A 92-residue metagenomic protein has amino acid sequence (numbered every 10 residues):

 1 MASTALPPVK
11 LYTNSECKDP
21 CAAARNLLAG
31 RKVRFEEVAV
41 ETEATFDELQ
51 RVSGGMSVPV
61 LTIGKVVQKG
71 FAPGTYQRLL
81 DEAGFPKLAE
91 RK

Functional and structural regions predicted by a protein language model:
M1-R31: Local sequence-structure signature of Cys/Sec-based thiol-disulfide redox active-site neighborhoods
M1-T4, G84-R91: Pro/Ala/Gly-rich low-complexity, hydrophilic intrinsically disordered segments
Y12-N14, V33-F46, I63: Thiol-based oxidoreductase modules, predominantly thioredoxin-like and allied folds used for disulfide exchange
C21-E37, G55, V67: Conserved segment of the thioredoxin-like fold in thiol-based oxidoreductases
A23, E37, E82, E90-K92: Terminal leader/tail segments of proteins
V38-M56, G74, L80-P86: Thioredoxin-like thiol-disulfide oxidoreductase module
S57-G70: A short, hydrophobic beta-strand/beta-hairpin element that forms part of a small beta-sheet core
